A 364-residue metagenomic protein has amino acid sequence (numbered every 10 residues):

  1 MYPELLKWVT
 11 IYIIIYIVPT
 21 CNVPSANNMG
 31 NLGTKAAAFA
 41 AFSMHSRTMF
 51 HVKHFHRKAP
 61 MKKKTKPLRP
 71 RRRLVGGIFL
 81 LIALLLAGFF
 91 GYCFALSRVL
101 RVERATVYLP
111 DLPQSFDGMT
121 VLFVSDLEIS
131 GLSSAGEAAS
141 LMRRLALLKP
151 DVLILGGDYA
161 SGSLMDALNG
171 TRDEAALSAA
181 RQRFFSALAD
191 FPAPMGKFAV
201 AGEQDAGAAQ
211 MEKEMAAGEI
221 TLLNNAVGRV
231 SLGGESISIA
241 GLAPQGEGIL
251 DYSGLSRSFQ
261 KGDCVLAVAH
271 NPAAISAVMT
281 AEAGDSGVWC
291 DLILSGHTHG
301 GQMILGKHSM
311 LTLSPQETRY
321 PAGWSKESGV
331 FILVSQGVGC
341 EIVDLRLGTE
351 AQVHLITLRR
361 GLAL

Functional and structural regions predicted by a protein language model:
I13, H45-R73: N-terminal Lys/Arg-rich, disordered targeting/topogenic segments
M61-L112: N-terminal membrane-anchoring alpha-helices
L109-L122, I220-T221, G228-G241, Q260-C264 (+2 more regions): Beta-strand-turn-beta hairpins that frame and shape the catalytic cleft of phosphate-ester-processing enzymes
M119-T221: Membrane-embedded segments
F123-S125, L153-D158, G196-E203, L223-A226 (+3 more regions): Active-site neighborhood of phospho(di)ester-bond hydrolases with catalytic His/Asp-centered motifs
A209, K213-A226, L232-D285, R346: Binuclear metal-dependent hydrolase catalytic cores centered on His/Asp/Glu-rich metal-binding motifs
A273-H354, L362-A363: Conserved beta-sheet core of the metallophosphoesterase superfamily
